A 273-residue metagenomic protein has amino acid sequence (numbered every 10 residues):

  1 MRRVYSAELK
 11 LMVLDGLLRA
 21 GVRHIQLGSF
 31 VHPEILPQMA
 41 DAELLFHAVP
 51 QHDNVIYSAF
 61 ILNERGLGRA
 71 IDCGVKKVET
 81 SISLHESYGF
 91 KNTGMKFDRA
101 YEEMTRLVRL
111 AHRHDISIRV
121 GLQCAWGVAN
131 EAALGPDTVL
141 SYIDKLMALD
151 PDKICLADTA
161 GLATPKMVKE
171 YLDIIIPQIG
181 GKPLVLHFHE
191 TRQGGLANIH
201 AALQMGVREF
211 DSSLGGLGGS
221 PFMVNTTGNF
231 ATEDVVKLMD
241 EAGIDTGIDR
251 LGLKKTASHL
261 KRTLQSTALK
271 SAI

Functional and structural regions predicted by a protein language model:
M1-I273: Catalytic cores and adjacent flexible loops of soluble metabolic enzymes that perform enolate/carbanion chemistry on
